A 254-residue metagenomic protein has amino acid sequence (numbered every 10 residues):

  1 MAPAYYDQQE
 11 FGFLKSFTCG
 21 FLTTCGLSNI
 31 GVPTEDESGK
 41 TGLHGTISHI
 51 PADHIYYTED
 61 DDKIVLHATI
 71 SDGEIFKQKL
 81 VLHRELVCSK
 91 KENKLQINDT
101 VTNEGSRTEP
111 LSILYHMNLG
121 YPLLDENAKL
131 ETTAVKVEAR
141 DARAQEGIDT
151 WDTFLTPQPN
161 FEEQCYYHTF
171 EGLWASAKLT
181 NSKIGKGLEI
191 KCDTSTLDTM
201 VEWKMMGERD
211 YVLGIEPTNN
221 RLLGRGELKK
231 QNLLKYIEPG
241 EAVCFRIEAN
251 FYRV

Functional and structural regions predicted by a protein language model:
M1-K90, K94, P110, N118-T156 (+1 more regions): Surface-exposed acidic/polar loop and edge beta-strand patches at domain peripheries
L95-N103: Short, well-ordered beta-strand segments enriched in hydrophobic/aromatic residues
E162-E163: C-terminal beta-strand-rich structural cap/linker in extracellular carbohydrate-active enzymes
